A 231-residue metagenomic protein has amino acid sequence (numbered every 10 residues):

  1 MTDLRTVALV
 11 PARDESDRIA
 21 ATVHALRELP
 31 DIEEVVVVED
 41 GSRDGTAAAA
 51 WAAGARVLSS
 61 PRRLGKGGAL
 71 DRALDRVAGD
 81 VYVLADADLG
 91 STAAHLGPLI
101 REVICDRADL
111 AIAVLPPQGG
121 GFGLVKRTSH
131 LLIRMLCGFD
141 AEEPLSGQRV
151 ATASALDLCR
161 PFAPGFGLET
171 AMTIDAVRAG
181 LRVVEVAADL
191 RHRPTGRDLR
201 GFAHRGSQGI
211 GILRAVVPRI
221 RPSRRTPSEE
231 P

Functional and structural regions predicted by a protein language model:
M1-D3, P161-P231: Hydrophobic helical membrane-anchoring modules
D14-E28: Short, well-formed alpha-helical segments that are part of the catalytic scaffolds of diverse glycosyltransferases
D17-A21, D44-A53: Acidic helix N-cap motif at the loop->helix transition within catalytic regions of sugar-transfer enzymes
E33-V36, A47-R76: Conserved donor nucleotide-binding strand/loop of the catalytic core
E39-A47, L89: A conserved acidic beta->alpha catalytic loop
S60, A85-A87: Catalytic metal- and UDP-sugar-binding loop of GT-A-like glycosyltransferases, i.e., residues flanking the conserved
P61-L64, G68-R76, A93-F166, R193-A203 (+2 more regions): Acceptor/aglycone-binding surface of glycosyltransferases and processive sugar-polymer synthases
Y82: Short aromatic/hydrophobic "clamp" motif used to bind/position activated sugar donors
